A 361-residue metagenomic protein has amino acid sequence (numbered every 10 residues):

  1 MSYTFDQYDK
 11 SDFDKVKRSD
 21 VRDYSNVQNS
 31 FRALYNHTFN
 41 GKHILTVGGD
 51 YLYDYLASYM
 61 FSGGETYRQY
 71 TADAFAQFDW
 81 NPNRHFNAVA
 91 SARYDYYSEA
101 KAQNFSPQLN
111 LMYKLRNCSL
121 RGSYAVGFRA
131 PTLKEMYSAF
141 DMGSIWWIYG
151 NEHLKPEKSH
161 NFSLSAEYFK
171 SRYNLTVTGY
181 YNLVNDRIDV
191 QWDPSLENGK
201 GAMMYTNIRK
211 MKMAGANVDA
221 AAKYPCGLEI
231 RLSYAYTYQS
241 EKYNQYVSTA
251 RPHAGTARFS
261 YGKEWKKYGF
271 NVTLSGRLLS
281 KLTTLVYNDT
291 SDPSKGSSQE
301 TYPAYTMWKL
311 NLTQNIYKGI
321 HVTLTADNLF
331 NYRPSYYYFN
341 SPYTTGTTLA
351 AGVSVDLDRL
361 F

Functional and structural regions predicted by a protein language model:
M1, K42-L45, H85-A88, N117-R121 (+5 more regions): Repeated loop/turn-to-beta-strand initiation elements of outer-membrane beta-barrel proteins
M1-K101, Q108-K114, Y173-Y180, R231: Face-selective signature of the C-terminal outer-membrane beta-barrel domain
Y3-D9, Y51-A57, A92-S98, L115-N117 (+9 more regions): Transmembrane beta-strands of outer-membrane beta-barrel pores
K17-V27, G63-Y70, Y97-Q103, M112 (+6 more regions): Replace "Gram-negative outer membrane beta-barrel proteins" with "bacterial and organellar outer membrane beta-barrel
Y24-L34, Y67, D73-F75, N151 (+3 more regions): Outer membrane beta-barrel strand-and-loop segments of large Gram-negative receptors, especially TonB-dependent
N81-N87, Y180-L183, K200, M204-Y287 (+1 more regions): Gram-negative outer-membrane beta-barrel transporters
S98-A100, N104, Y113-F162, Y181-M203 (+2 more regions): Surface-exposed extracellular loop regions of Gram-negative outer-membrane beta-barrel proteins, predominantly
A125, P225, V247-F361: Conserved C-terminal beta-signal and adjacent last beta-strands/turns of outer-membrane beta-barrel proteins
